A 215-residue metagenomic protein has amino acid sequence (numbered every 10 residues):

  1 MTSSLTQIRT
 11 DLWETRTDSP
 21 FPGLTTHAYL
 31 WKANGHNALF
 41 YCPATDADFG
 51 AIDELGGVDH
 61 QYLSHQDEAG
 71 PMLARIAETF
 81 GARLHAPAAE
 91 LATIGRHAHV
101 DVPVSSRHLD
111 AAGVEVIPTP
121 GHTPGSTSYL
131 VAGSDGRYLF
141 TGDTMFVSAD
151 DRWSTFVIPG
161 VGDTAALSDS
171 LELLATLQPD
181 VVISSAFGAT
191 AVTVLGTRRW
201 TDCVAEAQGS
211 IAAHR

Functional and structural regions predicted by a protein language model:
M1-Y29: Short, compositionally biased "basic patch" segments
T6-I8, W31, S105-A111: Short acidic-hydrophobic surface loop/beta-edge motif
T6-Q7, L30-K32, P120, L130-A132: Well-ordered beta-strand positions
W13, S19-F21, N37-L39, T45 (+2 more regions): Metallo-beta-lactamase
P22-K32, H36-A51: Active-site-flanking structural segment that lines cofactor/substrate pockets
G23-T25, P103, T123: Residues that act as N-cap/strand-start positions at coil-to-secondary-structure junctions
A44-A112, W200-G209: Active-site HxH/HxHxD metal-binding segment of metal-dependent hydrolases
Y62-G70, H122, S126, A186: Histidine-centered divalent metal-coordination motifs
